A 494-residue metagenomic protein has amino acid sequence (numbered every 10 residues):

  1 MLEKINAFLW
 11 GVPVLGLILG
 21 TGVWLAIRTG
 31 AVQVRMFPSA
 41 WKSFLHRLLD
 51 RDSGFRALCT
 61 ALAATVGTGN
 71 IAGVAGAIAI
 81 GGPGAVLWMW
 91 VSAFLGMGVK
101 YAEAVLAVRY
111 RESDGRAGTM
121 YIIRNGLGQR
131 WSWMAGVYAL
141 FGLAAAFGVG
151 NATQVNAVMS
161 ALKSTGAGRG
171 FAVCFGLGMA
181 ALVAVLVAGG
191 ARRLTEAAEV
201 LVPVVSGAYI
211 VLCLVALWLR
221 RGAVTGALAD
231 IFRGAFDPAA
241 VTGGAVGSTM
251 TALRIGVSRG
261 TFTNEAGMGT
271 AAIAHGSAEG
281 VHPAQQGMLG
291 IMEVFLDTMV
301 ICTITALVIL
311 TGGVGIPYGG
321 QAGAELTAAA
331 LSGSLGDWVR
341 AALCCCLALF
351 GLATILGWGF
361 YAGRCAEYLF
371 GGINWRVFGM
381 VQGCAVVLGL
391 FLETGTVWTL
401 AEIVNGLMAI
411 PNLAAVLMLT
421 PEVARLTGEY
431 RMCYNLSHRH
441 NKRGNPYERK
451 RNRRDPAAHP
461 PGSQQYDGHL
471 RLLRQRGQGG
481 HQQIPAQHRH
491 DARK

Functional and structural regions predicted by a protein language model:
M1-T68, I78-A85, G96, V387 (+1 more regions): N-terminal alpha-helical transmembrane segments of multi-pass membrane transport and channel/translocase proteins
L17-W41, V155-L162, F171-M179, V183-R220 (+3 more regions): Membrane-interface loop-to-helix entry segments
T21-A26, A63, L95-E112, R124-N156 (+4 more regions): Helix-loop-helix module between adjacent transmembrane segments
A26, Y101-R109, L214-D230, V241-G244 (+3 more regions): Extracellular/periplasmic helix-exit of transmembrane alpha-helices
T29-Q33, G69-V74, P83, A146-M159 (+5 more regions): Transmembrane helix-loop junctions in multi-pass membrane proteins
A31-G54, G76-I78, G82-V86, G98-Q129 (+3 more regions): Flexible loop linkers connecting adjacent transmembrane helices in multi-pass alpha-helical membrane transporters
L49-I80, R109-M120, R124, V137-L143 (+2 more regions): Alpha-helical membrane segments and immediately flanking helix-loop junctions that form or couple to the substrate/ion
L95-E103, G176-A191, V202-G222, S258-R259 (+2 more regions): Selective recognition of specific alpha-helical transmembrane segments in multi-pass small-molecule
